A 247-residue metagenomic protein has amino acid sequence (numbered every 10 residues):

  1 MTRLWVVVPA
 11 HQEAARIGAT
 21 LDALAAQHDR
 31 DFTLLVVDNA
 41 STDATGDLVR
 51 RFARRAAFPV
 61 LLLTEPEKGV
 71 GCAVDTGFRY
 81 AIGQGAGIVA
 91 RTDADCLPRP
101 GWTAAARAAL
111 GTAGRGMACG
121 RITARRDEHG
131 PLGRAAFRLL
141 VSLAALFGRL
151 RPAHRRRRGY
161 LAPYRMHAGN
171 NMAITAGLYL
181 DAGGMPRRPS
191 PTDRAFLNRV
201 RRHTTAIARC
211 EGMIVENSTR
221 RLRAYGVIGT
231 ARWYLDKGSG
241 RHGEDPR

Functional and structural regions predicted by a protein language model:
M1-A23: N-proximal low-complexity "stem/linker" segments adjacent to membrane-targeting elements
D22-D31: Short, acidic, metal-binding catalytic loop of nucleotide-sugar glycosyltransferases
D38-D47, C96: A conserved acidic beta->alpha catalytic loop
E65-Q84: Glycine-rich, basic loop-to-helix element that forms the pyrophosphate-binding segment of sugar-nucleotide handling
G85-L97: Short beta-strand-to-loop acidic/aromatic patch adjacent to the donor-nucleotide binding site
G101-R134: Conserved donor NDP-sugar-binding/catalytic core segment of glycosyltransferases
G120-R126, A136-Y164: Short, flexible, basic/aromatic active-site loop/helix in glycosyltransferases
S190-F196: Acidic donor-binding loop at a coil-to-helix junction in glycosyltransferase catalytic cores that engages
